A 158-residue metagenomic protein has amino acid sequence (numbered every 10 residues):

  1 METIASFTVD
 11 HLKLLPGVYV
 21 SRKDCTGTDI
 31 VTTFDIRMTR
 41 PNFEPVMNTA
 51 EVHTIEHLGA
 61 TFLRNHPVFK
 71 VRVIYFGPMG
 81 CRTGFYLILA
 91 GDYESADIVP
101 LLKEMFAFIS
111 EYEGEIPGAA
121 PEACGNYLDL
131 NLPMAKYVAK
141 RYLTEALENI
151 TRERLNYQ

Functional and structural regions predicted by a protein language model:
M1-N42, R152, Y157-Q158: Non-catalytic terminal extensions that flank enzyme cores
G17, E51-H53, N65-H66, E94 (+1 more regions): N-terminal, helix-rich and Lys/Arg-enriched segments in bacterial and organellar proteins
V31-N65, Y75: Active/ligand-binding-proximal structured segments within catalytic/core domains that scaffold catalytic residues
H57-V68, K103-A107, E111: Short, intrinsically disordered, mixed-charge
K70-F76: Catalytic micro-motifs at enzyme active sites that drive phosphoryl/nucleotidyl and oxygen chemistry
F76-E148: Active-site-adjacent, His/Asp/Glu-enriched structural segments that form or flank metal-binding and acid/base networks
